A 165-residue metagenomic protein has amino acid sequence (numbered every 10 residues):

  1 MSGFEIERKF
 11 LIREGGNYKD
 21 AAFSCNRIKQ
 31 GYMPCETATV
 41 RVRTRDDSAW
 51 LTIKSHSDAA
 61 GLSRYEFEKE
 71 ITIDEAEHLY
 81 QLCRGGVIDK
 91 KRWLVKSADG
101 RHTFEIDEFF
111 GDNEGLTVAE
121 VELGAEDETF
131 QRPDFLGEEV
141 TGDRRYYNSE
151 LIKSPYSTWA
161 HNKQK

Functional and structural regions predicted by a protein language model:
M1-K165: Phosphate-end processing signature that detects enzymes handling 5′-triphosphorylated RNA and polyphosphate
